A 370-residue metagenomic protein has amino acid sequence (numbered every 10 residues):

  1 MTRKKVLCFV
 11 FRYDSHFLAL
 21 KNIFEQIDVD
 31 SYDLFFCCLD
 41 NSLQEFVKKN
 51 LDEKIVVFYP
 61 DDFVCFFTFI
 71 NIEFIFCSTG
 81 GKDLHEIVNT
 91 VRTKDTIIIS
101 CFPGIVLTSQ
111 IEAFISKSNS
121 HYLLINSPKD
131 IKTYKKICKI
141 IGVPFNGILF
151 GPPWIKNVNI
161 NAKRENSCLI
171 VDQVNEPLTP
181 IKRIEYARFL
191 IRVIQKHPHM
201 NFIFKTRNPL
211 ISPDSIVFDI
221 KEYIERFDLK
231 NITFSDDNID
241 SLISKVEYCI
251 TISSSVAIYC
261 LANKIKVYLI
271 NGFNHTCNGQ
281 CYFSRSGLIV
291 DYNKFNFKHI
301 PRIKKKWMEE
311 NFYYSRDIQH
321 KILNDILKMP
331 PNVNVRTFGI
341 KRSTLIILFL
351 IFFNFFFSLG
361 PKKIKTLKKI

Functional and structural regions predicted by a protein language model:
R3-D14, L169-Q173: Nucleotide-activated donor-dependent transferases that construct or modify glycoconjugates
L7-V29, L34-P152, P209: Active-site and donor-binding regions of nucleotide-sugar-utilizing enzymes
F17-K21, H85-I87, I181-V193, I216-Y223 (+1 more regions): Well-ordered, non-membrane alpha-helical segments in soluble/globular domains
Q26, W154-I220: Conserved catalytic-core segment of nucleotide-activated headgroup transferases in glycan assembly
K54-D62, I148, N231-D236, S284-H299: Short acidic-hydrophobic, aromatic-tinged amphipathic segments that line or gate anion-handling sites
S212-A262, V267: Donor nucleotide-activated moiety binding/catalytic core segment of transferases that use nucleotide-activated donors
K266-I270, N274-C277: Short hydrophobic beta-strand element within catalytic cores of glycosyltransferases and related nucleotide-activated
Q280-I370: C-terminal amphipathic helix plus adjacent low-complexity, charged tail appended to glycosyltransferase catalytic
